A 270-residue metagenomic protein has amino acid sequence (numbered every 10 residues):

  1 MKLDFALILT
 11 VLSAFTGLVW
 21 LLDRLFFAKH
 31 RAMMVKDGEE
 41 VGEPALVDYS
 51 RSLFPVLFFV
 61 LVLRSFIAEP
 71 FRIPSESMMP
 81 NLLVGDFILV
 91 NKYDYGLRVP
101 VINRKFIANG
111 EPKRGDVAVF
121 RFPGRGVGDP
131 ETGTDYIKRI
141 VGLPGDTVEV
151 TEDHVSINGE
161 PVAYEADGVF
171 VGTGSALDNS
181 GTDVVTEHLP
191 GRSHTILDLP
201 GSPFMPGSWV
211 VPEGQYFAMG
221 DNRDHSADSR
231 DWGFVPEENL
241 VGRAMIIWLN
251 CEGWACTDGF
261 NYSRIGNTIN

Functional and structural regions predicted by a protein language model:
K2-H30, V35, E40-G42, L46 (+2 more regions): Soluble "head" domains of membrane/secretory-pathway proteins
D37-A68: Internal/C-terminal transmembrane anchor helices
S77: Catalytic nucleophile serine of serine hydrolases, specifically the conserved "nucleophile elbow" pentapeptide
